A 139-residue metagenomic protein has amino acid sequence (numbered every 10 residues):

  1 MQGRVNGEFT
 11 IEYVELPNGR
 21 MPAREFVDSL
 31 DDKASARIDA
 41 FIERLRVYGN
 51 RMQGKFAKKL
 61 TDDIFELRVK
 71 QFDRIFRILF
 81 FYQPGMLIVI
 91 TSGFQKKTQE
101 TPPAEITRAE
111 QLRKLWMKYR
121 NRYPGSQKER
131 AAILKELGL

Functional and structural regions predicted by a protein language model:
M1-I75, P84-I88, Q95-L139: Basic, Lys/Arg-enriched alpha-helical interface segments
